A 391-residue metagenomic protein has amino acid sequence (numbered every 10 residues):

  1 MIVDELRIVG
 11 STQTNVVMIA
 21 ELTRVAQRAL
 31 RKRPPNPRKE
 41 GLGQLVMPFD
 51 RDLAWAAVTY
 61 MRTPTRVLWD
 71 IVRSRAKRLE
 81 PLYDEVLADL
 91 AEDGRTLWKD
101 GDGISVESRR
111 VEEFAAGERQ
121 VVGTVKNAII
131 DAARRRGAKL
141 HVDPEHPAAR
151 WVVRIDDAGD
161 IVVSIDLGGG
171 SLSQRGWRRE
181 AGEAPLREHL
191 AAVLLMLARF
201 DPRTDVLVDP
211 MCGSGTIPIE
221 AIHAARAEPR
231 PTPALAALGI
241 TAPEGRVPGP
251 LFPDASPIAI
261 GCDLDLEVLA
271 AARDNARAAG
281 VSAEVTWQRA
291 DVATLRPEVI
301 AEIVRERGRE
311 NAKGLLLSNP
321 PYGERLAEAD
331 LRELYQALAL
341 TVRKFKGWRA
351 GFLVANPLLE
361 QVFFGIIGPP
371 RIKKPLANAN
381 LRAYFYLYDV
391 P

Functional and structural regions predicted by a protein language model:
M1-P147: Non-catalytic nucleic-acid substrate-recognition regions in nucleic-acid-modifying enzymes
G10, S108, D263, V354-N356: Short beta-strand/turn micro-motifs composed of small residues that flank or help shape donor/cofactor-binding pockets
V111-F114, S171, P321-R325: A short, flexible beta-alpha/helix-coil linker loop
W151-G168: C-terminal edge-of-domain segments
V163-R199: SAM-dependent Rossmann-like transferase core, predominantly class I methyltransferases with a strong bias toward
L186-P297: Conserved S-adenosyl-L-methionine
A293-P391: C-terminal catalytic and target-recognition region of SAM-dependent MTase-like enzymes, primarily methyltransferases
